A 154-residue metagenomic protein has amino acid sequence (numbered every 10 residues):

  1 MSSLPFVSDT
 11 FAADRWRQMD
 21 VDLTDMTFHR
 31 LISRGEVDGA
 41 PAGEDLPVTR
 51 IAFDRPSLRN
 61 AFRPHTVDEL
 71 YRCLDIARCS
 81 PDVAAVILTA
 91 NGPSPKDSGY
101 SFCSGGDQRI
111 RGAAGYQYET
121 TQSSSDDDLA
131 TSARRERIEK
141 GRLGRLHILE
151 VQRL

Functional and structural regions predicted by a protein language model:
S2-S98: Conserved CoA-thioester-binding segment of acyl-CoA-metabolizing enzymes
L58, A90-Q152: Glycine- (often His-adjacent) and acidic-residue-rich active-site loop that binds/positions the CoA thioester
R72-D75, L149-R153: A generic local structural motif
